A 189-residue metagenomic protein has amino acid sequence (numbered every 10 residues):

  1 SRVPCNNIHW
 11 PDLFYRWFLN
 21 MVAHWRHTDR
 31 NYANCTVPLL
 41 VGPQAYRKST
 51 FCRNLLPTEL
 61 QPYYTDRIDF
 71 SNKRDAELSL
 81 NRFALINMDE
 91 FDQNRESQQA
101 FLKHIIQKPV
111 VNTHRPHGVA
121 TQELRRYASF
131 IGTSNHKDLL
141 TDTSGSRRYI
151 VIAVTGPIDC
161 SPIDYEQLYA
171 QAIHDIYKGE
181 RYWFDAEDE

Functional and structural regions predicted by a protein language model:
S1-N81: P-loop NTPase catalytic core of nucleic-acid-dependent motor ATPases
A33-T36, P62-T65, S71-Q98, H104-I106 (+2 more regions): Feature primarily recognizes SF3-like P-loop helicase cores of small DNA viruses
C52, L102-K103: Short amphipathic alpha-helical segments and helix-helix/interface helices
